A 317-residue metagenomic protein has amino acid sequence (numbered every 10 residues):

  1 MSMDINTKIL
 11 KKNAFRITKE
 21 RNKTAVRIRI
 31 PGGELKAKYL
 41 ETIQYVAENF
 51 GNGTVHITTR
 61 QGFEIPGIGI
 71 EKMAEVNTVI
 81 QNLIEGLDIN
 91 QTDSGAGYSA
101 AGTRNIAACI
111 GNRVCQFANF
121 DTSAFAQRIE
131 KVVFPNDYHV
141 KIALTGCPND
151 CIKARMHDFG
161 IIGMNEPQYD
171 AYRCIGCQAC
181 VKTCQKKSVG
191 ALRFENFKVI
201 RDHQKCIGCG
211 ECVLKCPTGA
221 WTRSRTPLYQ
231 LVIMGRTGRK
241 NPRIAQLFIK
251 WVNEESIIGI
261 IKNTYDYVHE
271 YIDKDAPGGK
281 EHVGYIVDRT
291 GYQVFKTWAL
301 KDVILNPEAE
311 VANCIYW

Functional and structural regions predicted by a protein language model:
M1-T42, L228, V303-I304: N-terminal basic/disordered segments at the start of proteins
S2, V26-I175, A179, Q204-I207 (+1 more regions): Small-residue-enriched alpha-helical segments and adjacent helix-cap loops that form tight helix-helix packing
R16-K19, F159-G163, Y229-G238: Short beta-strand elements
V46-F50, N82-L87, V132-N136, K187 (+3 more regions): Change "in soluble alpha/beta enzymes" to "in soluble alpha/beta proteins
N52-T59, N90-A96, H139-K141, F194-E195 (+2 more regions): Flexible, glycine/charged-enriched surface loops at secondary-structure junctions
E71-E75, V79, T290-D302: Terminal amphipathic helices with adjacent charged low-complexity linkers/tails
A179-V199, E211-L228: Iron-sulfur cluster-binding cysteine motifs and their immediate structural context in ferredoxin-like electron-transfer
P227-L228, G235-D275: A hydrophobic, small-residue-rich beta->alpha segment in the mid-to-C-terminal subdomain of diverse proteins
